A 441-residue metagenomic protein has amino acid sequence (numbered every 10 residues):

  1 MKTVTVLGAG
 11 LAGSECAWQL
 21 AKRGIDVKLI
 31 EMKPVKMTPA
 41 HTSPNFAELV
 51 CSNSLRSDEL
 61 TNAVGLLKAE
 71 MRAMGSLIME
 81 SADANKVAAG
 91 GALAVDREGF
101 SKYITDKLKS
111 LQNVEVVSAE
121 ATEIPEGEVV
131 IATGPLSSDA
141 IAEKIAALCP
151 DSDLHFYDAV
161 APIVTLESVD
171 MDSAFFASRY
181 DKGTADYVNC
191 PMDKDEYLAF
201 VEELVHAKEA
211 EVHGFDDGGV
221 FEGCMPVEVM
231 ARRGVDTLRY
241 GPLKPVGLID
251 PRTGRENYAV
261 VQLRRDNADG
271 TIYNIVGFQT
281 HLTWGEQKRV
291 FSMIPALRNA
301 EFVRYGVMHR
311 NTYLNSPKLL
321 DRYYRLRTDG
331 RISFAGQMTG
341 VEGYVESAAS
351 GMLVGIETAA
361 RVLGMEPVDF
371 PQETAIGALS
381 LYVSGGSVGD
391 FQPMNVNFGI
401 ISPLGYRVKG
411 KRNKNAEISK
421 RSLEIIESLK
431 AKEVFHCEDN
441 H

Functional and structural regions predicted by a protein language model:
M1-A12: Beta1/beta-strand and adjacent pyrophosphate-binding region of the FAD-binding site in flavoprotein oxidoreductases
W18-M79, Q372-V383: N-terminal FAD cofactor-binding segment of flavoenzymes
E48-S57, D83-G99: Dinucleotide-binding Rossmann-like beta1-alpha1 core, especially the glycine-rich loop that anchors the ADP
R97-V116: Helical element adjacent to the flavin cofactor pocket in flavoenzyme catalytic cores
S110-W284, K288-R289: Predominantly flavin-linked oxidoreductase catalytic cores and closely associated redox partners
I275-V341, A348-S350, V368-G385, P393-N395 (+1 more regions): A glycine-rich dinucleotide-binding beta-alpha-beta segment and adjacent secondary-structure elements that constitute
S347-V368: Internal hydrophobic alpha-helix adjacent to the cofactor/substrate pocket in enzyme cavities
M394-H441: C-terminal auxiliary extensions adjacent to catalytic cores
